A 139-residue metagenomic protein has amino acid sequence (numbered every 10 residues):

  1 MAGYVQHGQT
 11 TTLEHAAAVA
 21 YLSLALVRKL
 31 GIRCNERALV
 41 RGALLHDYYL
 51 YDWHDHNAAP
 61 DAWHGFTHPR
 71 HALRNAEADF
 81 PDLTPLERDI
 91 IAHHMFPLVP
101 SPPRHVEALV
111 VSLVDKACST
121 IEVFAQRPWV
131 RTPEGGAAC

Functional and structural regions predicted by a protein language model:
M1-C139: Metal-dependent phosphohydrolase cores
